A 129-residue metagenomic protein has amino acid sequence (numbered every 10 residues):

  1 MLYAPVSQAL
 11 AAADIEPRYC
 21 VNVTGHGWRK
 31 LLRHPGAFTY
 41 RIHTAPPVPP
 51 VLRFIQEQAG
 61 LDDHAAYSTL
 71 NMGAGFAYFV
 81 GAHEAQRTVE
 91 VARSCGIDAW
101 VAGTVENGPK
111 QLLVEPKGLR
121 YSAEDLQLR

Functional and structural regions predicted by a protein language model:
M1-R129: Glycine-/charge-enriched secondary-structure boundary and capping motifs
